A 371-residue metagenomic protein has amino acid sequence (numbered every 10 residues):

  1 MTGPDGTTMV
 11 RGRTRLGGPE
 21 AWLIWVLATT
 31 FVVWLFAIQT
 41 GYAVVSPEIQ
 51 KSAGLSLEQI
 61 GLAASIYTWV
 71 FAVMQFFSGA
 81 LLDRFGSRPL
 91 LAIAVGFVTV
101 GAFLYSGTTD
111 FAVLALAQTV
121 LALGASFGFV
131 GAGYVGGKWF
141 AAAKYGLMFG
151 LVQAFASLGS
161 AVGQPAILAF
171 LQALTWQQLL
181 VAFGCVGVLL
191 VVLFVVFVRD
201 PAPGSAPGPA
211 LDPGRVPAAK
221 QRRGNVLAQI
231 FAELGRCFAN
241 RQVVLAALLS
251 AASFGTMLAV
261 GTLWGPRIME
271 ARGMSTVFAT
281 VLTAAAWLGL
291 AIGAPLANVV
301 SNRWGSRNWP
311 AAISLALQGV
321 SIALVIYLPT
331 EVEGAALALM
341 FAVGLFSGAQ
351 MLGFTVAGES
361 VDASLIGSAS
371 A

Functional and structural regions predicted by a protein language model:
M9-G18, A202-A247: Juxtamembrane intracellular "pre-TM" segments in multi-pass secondary transporters
L23-L57, V260-P266: Extracytoplasmic
Y42-A43, N240-A294: Extracytoplasmic gate region of multi-pass secondary transporters
V73-F111: Conserved MFS/SLC helix-loop-helix module at the cytosolic interface between two early adjacent transmembrane helices
M74-G86, G293-S306: Helix-to-loop junctions at the C-terminal end of transmembrane segments in multipass secondary transporters
R84-A94, N302-A316: Cytoplasmic membrane-interface "Motif A"-like loop-to-helix N-cap segments of 12-TM Major Facilitator Superfamily
A117-A156: Cytoplasmic helix-loop-helix junction between adjacent transmembrane helices in 12-TM secondary transporters
V152-P203: Helix-loop-helix hairpin linking two adjacent transmembrane segments in secondary transporters
